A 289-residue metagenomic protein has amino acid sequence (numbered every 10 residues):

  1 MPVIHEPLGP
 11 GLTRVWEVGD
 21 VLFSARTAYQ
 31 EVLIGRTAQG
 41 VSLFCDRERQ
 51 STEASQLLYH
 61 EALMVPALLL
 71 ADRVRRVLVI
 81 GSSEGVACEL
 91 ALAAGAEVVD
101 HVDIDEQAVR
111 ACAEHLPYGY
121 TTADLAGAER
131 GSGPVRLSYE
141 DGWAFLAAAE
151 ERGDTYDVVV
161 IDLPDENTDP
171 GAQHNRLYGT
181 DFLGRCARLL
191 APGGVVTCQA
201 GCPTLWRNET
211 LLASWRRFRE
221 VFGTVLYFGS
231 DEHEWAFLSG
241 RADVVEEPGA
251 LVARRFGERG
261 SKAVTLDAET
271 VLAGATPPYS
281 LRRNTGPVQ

Functional and structural regions predicted by a protein language model:
M1-L33, A236-Q289: SAM/dcSAM-binding transferase cores
M1-R73, G133: Class I SAM-dependent transferase core
P2-H5, S51, S55-C198, L205-W215 (+1 more regions): The AdoMet/dcAdoMet-binding core of the Class I SAM-like
E17-D20, W143-A144, T224-L226: Glycine-rich, charged/polar anion/phosphate-binding loops that engage phosphate groups from diverse ligands
G40, D231-S239: Conserved catalytic loop of SAM-dependent methyltransferase domains
W143, D231-H233, D243: Short, solvent-exposed coil/turn elements at secondary-structure transition points
G193, P203-V225, S239, V244-R254: A short, hydrophobic/aromatic-rich structural module that often spans a beta strand with its adjoining loop
Q199, F222-H233: Conserved S-adenosyl-L-methionine
